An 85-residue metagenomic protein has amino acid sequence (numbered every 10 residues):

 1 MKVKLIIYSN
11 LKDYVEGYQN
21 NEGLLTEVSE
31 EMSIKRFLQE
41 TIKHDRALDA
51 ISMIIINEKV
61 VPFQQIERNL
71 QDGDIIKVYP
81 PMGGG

Functional and structural regions predicted by a protein language model:
M1-G83: Ubiquitin-like/PB1-type beta-grasp interaction modules and other compact soluble beta-rich domains
